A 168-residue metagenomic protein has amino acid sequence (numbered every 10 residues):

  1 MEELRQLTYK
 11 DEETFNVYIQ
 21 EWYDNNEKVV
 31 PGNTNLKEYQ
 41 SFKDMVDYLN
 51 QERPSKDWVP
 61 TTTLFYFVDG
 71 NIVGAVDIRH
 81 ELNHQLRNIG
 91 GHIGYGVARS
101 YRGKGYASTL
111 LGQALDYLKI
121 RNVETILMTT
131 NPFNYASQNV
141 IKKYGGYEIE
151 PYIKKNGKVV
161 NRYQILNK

Functional and structural regions predicted by a protein language model:
M1-H92, G157, N161-K168: GNAT-family acyltransferases
T14, L110, A136: Charged catalytic carboxylate motif
Q85, R102-G103, F133: Glycine-/small-residue-rich active-site loops that bind phosphorylated ligands and cofactors
G94-V97, G103-D116, I120, N139-K143: Conserved acetyl-CoA-binding loop-helix of GNAT-fold acetyltransferases
L118-T130: Conserved GNAT acetyl-CoA-binding A-motif
T129, G145-R162: Conserved catalytic-core motifs of GNAT/GCN5-like acyltransferases
F133-I149: Conserved active-site alpha-helix within GNAT-family acetyltransferase domains
